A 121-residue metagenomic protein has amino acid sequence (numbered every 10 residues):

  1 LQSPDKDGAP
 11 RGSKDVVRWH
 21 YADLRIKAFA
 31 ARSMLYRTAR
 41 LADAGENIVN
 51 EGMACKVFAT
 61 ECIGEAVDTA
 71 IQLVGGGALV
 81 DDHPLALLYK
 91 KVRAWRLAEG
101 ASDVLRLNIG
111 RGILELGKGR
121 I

Functional and structural regions predicted by a protein language model:
L1-I121: Alpha-helical interface subdomain recognition
